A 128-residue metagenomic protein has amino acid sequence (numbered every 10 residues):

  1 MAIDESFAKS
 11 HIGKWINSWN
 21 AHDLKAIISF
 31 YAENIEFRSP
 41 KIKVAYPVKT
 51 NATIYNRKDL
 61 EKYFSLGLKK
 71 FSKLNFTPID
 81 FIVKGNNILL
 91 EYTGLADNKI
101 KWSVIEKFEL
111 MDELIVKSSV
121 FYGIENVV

Functional and structural regions predicted by a protein language model:
M1-E33, L114: Short, low-complexity N-terminal intrinsically disordered segments enriched in polar/charged residues
A2-D4, E61, S65-V128: A beta-strand edge to alpha-helix "cap/lid" segment located at domain peripheries
E5, A32-F81: A solvent-exposed, acidic/Ser-Thr-rich amphipathic alpha-helical stretch
I12-W15, Y31, L60, F64 (+1 more regions): Hydrophobic alpha-helical core bundles mediating ligand binding, dimerization, or RNAP-core interactions
N17-N20, N34, N51, N56 (+4 more regions): Detector for Asparagine
